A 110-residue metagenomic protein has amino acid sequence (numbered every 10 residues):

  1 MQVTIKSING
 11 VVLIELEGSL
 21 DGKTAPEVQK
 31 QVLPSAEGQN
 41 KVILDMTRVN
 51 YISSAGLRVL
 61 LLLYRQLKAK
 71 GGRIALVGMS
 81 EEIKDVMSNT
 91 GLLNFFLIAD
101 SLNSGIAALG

Functional and structural regions predicted by a protein language model:
M1-E15: Short beta-strand/loop segment at the start of cytosolic alpha/beta domains
T4-K6, V77, A99: General small-molecule cofactor/ligand-binding pocket signal
I8-N9, T47, N103: Conserved catalytic submotifs in the C-terminal HATPase_c
G10, L92-F95, S101: Glycine-centered tight turns that cap/initiate beta-strands
I14-L16, L44-D45: Conserved beta-strand segments of the P-loop GTPase G domain that flank and frequently precede/overlap
G22-F96: Amphipathic alpha-helical interaction surfaces in cytosolic regulatory modules
D100-G110: A charged, well-structured terminal subsegment
